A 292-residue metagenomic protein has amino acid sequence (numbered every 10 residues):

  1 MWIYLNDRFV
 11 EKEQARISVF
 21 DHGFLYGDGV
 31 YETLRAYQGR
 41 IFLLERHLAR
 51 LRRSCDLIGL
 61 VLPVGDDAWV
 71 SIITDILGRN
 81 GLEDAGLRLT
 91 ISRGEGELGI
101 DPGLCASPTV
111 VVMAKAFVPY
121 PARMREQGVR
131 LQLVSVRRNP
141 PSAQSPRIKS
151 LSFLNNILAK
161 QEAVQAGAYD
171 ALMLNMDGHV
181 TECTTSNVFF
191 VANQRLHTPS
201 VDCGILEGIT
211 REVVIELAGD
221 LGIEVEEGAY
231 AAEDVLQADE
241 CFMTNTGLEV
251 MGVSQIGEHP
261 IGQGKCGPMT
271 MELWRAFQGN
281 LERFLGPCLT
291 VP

Functional and structural regions predicted by a protein language model:
M1-L172, M176-H179, D202, L206 (+1 more regions): Conserved alpha/beta cores of soluble small-molecule-handling proteins
H179-V201, E207: Glycine- and Gly-Pro-enriched alpha-helical subdomains that act as flexible, kink-prone "lid/hinge" or packing modules
T210-R211: Secondary-structure junction motif
